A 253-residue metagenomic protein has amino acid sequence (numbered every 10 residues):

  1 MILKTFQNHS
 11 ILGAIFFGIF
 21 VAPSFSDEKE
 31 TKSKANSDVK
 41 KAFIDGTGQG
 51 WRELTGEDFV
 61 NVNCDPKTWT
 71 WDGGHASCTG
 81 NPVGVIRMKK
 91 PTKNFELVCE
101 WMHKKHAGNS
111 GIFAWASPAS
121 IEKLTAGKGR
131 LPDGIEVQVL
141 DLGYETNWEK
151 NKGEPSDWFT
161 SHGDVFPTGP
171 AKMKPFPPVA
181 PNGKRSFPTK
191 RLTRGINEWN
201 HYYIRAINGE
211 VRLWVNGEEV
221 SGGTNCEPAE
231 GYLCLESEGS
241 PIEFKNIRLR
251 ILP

Functional and structural regions predicted by a protein language model:
I2-L12: Bacterial N-terminal signal peptides that target proteins for export
L12-F20: Bacterial N-terminal signal peptides
P23-F25: Sec/Tat signal peptide C-region and signal peptidase I cleavage site
D27-P253: Carbohydrate-interacting regions of secretory-pathway proteins
